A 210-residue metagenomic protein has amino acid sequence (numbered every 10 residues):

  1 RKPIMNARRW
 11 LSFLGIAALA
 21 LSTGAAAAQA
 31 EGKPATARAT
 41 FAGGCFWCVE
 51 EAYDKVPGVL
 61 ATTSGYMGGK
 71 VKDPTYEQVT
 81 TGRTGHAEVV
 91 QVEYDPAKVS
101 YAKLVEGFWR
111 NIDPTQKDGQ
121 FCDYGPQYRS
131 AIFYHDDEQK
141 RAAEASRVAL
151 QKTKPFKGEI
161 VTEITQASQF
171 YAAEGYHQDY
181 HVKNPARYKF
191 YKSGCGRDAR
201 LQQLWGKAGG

Functional and structural regions predicted by a protein language model:
R1-K2, A20: Low-complexity intrinsically disordered segments
K2-G15: Bacterial N-terminal signal peptides that target proteins for export
N6-A7, L21-G210: Flexible coil/turn and secondary-structure edge motifs
S12-G24: Bacterial N-terminal signal peptides
